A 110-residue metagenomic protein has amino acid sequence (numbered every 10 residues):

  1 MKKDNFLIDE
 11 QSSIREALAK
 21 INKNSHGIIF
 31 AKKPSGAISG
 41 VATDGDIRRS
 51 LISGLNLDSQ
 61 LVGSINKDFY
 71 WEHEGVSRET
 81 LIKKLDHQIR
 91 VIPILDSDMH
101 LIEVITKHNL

Functional and structural regions predicted by a protein language model:
M1-F6, S59-F69: Bateman (tandem CBS) regulatory domains
N5-I8, I38-S39, L55, F69-E72 (+1 more regions): Short N-terminal micro-motifs specific to bacterial/archaeal maturation and metal-cluster initiation sites
L7-H26, K32-K33, L51, W71-I89 (+1 more regions): The conserved cystathionine-beta-synthase
S12, A42, S59, V76 (+1 more regions): Short beta-to-alpha loop/turn elements within the nucleotide-binding domains of ABC transporters
K23, F30, I38-I52, H87 (+2 more regions): Short beta->alpha transition motifs characteristic of CBS
H26-G27, I38, S53-L61, E74-G75: Phosphate-interaction motifs
I52-S53, N66: Phosphate-coordinating loops and pocket residues in cytosolic domains that bind phosphorylated ligands
